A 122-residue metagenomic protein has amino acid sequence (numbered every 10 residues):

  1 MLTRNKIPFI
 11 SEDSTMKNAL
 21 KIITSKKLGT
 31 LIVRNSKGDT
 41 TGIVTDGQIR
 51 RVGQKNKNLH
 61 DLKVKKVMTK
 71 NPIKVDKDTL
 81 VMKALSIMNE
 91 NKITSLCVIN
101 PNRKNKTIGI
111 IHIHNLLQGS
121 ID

Functional and structural regions predicted by a protein language model:
M1-I7, D61-P72: Bateman (tandem CBS) regulatory domains
F9-K27, G53-N56, K74-T94, V98-P101 (+1 more regions): The conserved cystathionine-beta-synthase
T15, Q48-I49, K66, N115-L116: Histidine- and aromatic-rich ligand-binding microenvironments
I23-K26, L31-G47, M88, L96-N115: A glycine-centered beta-loop-beta connector
G29, H60-K63, N71, K92-T94 (+1 more regions): A short pocket-lining beta-strand/turn micro-motif at the edge of beta-sheets
T40, R50, T69-P72: A short beta-alpha structural unit
G47, Q54-H60: Cytosolic, membrane-proximal regulatory domains of ion/volume homeostasis and mechanosensation machinery
M68-V75, N105-I108, G119: Structured cytosolic domains appended to multi-pass membrane proteins
